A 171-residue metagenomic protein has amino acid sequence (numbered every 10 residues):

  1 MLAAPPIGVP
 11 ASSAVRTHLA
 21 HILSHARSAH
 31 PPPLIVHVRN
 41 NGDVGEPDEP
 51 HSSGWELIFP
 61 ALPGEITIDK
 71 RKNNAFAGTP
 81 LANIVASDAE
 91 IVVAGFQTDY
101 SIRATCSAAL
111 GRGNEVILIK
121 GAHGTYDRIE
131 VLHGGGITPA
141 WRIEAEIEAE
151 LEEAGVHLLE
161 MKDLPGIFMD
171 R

Functional and structural regions predicted by a protein language model:
M1-P5: Metal-dependent nucleic-acid phosphoesterase active-site entry motif
P6-L34: A short alpha/beta connector and helix-capping loop motif
P6-P10, V44-G45, V92-V93: Short, contiguous strand/loop micro-motifs
L19, R39-G42, K72: Short glycine-rich, polar/acidic loop-and-turn segments at beta strand-coil junctions
H21, D48-R171: Active-site-adjacent betaalpha module
R27, D43, E49: N-terminal/domain-start segments enriched in small and hydrophobic, helix-friendly residues, covering either
P33-N40, I119: Short beta-strand segments at enzyme active-site cores
N40-V44, S53-G54: Glycine-rich, small/polar surface segments that engage phosphate groups of diverse ligands
